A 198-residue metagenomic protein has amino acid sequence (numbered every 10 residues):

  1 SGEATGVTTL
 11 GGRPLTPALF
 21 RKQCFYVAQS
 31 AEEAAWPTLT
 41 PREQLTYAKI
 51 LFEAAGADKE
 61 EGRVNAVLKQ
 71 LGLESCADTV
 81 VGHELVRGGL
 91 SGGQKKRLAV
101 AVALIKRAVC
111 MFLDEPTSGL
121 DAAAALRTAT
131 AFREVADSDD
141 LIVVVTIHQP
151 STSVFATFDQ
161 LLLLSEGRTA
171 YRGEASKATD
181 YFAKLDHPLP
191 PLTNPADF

Functional and structural regions predicted by a protein language model:
G2-E3, T9-F25: ABC ATPase NBD coupling module
K22-S30, P37-A55, R63: Q-loop/switch helix immediately C-terminal to the Walker
T46, K59-V80: Conserved ABC ATPase "signature" region
L73, T79-L98, A122: ABC ATPase nucleotide-binding domain "signature motif"
A99-V100, T128: Hydrophobic anchor residue at the start of the ABC signature
A103-L104: ABC ATPase C-loop
M111-E115: Catalytic Walker B motif of ABC-type/P-loop ATPase nucleotide-binding domains
A125-D140: Helical segment within the ABC ATPase nucleotide-binding domain
